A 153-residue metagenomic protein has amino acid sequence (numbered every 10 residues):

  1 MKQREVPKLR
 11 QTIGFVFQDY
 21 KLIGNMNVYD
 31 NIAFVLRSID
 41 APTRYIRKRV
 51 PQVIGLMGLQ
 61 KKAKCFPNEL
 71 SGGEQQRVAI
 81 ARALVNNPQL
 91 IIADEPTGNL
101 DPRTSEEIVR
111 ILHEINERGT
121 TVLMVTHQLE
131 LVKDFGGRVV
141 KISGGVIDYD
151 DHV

Functional and structural regions predicted by a protein language model:
M1-G14, I115-E117: ABC ATPase NBD coupling module
M26-A33: Short coil-to-helix segment of the ABC ATPase nucleotide-binding domain corresponding to the Q-loop/switch region
F66-L70, E74-Q76: Conserved ABC ATPase signature
I80: Hydrophobic anchor residue at the start of the ABC signature
N87: Conserved catalytic motifs of ABC-family nucleotide-binding domains
I91-D94: Catalytic Walker B motif of ABC-type/P-loop ATPase nucleotide-binding domains
P102-T104: Helix N-cap at the start of a conserved alpha-helix in ABC-type nucleotide-binding domains
